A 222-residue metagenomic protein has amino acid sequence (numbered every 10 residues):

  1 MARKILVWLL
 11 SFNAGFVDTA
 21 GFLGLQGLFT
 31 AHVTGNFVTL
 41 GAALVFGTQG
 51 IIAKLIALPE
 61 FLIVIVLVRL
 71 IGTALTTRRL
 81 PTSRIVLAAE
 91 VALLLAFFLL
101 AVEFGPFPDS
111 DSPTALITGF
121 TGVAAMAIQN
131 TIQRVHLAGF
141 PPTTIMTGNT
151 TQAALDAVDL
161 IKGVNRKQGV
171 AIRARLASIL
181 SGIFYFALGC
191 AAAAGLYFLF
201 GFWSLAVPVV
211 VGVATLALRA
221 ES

Functional and structural regions predicted by a protein language model:
M1-S222: Alpha-helical transmembrane segments of multi-pass membrane proteins
